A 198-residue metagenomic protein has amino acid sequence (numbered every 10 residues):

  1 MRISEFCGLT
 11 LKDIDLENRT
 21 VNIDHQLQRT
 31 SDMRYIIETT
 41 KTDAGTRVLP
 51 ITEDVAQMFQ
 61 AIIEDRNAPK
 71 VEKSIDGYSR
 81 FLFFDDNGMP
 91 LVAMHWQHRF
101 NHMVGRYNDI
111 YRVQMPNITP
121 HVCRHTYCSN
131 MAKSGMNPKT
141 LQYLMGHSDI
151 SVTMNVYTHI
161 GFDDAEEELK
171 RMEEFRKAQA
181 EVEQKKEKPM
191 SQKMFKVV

Functional and structural regions predicted by a protein language model:
M1-L9, S134-M136, H147: A short, glycine-centered helix-capping/turn motif at helix boundaries that positions DNA-contacting or catalytic
C7-G8, Q142, T158: Short, surface-exposed helix/turn micro-motifs that flank interaction/cofactor sites
G8-N67, S74: Conserved tyrosine-mediated DNA breakage-rejoining catalytic core shared by Y-recombinases
I14, Q26-R29, M145-R171: Catalytic-site neighborhood detector that most strongly recognizes the C-terminal catalytic loop/helix of tyrosine
N18, S31-T46, E53-V55, K170-V198: C-terminal secondary-structure termini that scaffold catalytic or DNA-interacting sites
D24, T52, F84-D86, T158: Residue-level detector of conserved, well-ordered beta-strand and adjacent loop positions that form binding/recognition
L49, N67-S74, Y78-P90, M94-Y143 (+1 more regions): Short, basic (Lys/Arg/His-rich) helix/loop patches that form interaction surfaces in the mid-to-C-terminal regions
E64-Y78, E174, A180-E183, K188: N-terminal DNA-binding module of tyrosine recombinases/phage integrases
